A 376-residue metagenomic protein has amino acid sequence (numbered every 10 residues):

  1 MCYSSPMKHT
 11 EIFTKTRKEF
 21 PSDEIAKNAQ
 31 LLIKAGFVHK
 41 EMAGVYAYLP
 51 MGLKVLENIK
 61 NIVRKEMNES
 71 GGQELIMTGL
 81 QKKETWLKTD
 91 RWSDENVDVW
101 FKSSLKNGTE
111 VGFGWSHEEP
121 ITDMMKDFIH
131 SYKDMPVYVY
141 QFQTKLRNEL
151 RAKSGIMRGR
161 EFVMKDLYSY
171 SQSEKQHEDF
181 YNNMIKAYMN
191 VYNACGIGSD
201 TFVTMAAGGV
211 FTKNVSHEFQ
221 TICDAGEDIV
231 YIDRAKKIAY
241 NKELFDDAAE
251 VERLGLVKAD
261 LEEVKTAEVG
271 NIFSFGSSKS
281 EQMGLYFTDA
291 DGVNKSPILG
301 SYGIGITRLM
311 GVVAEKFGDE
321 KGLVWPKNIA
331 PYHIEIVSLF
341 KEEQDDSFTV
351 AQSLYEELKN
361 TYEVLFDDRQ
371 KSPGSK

Functional and structural regions predicted by a protein language model:
C2-K376: NTP/phosphate- and nucleic-acid-binding module
